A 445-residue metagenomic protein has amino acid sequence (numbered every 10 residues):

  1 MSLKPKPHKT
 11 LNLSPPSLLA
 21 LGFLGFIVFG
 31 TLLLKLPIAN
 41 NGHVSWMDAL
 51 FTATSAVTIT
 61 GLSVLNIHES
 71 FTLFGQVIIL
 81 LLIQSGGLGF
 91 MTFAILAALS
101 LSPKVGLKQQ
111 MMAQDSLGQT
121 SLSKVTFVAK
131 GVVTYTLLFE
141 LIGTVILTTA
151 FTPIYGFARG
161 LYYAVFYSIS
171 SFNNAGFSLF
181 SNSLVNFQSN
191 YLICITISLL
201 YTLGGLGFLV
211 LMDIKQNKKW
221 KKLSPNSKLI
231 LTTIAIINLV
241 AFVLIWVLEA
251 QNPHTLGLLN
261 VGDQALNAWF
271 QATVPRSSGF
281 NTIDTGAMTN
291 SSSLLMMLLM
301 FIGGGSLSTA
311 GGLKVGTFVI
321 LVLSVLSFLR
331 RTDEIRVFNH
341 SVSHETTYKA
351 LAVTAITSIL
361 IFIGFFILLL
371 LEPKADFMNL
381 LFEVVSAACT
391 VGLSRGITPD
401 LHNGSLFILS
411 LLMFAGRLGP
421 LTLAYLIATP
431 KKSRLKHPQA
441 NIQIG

Functional and structural regions predicted by a protein language model:
M1-G445: Membrane-proximal intracellular helices of multi-pass ion channels
